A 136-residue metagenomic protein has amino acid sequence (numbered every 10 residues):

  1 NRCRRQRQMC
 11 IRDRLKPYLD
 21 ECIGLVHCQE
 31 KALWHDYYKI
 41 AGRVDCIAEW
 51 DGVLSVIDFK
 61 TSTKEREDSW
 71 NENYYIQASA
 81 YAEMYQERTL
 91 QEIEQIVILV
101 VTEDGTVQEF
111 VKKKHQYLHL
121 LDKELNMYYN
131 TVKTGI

Functional and structural regions predicted by a protein language model:
N1-I11: Single conserved hydrophobic/aromatic residue that forms the stacking wall/gate of nucleotide- or nucleobase-binding
N1-R2, E21, R88-Q91: Structural motif
C3, L25, Y38-I40: Residue-level preference for beta-strand/loop junctions
Q8, G24-H27, Y75-S79: A short linear-motif detector with a strong N-terminal bias
R12-W34: Short, conserved active-site entrance elements at the starts or edges of catalytic domains
K31-G135: Mg2+/Mn2+-dependent nuclease catalytic core
